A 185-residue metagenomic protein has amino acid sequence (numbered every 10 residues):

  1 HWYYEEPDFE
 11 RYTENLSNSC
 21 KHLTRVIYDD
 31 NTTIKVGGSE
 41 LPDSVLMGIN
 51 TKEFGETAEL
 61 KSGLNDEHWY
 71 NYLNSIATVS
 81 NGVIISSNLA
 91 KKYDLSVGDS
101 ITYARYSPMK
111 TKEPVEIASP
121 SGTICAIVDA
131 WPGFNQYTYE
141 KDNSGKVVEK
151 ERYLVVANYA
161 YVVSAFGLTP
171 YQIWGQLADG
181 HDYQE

Functional and structural regions predicted by a protein language model:
Y4-E10, H181-E185: Short, conserved charged micro-motifs
P7-R105, S119-A130, D142-K146, K150-L154 (+1 more regions): Short beta-strand boundary microenvironments
V36, K112-E113, V163: Short proline/glycine-enriched turn/loop segments at secondary-structure junctions
A90, V163-E185: A short beta-strand structural signal in non-transmembrane regions
R105-E116: Short aromatic-glycine motifs in intrinsically disordered, low-complexity regions
G133, Y137-E140: A cross-kingdom feature strongest in bacterial/archaeal respiratory oxidoreductases
